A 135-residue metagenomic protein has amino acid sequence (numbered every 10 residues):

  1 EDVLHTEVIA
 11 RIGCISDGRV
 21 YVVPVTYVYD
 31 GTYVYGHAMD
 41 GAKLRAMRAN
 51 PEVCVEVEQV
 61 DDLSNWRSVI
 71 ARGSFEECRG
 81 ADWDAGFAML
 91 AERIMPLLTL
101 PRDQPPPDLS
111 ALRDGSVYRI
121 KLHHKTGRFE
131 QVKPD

Functional and structural regions predicted by a protein language model:
E1-H5: Extreme N-terminal tail/first-helix region
E7-M39, V55-E56: Short beta-strand segments
V22-P24, E52, I70, V117: Broad gene-expression machinery/nucleic-acid interaction feature
M39, A49-E58, R67-E76: Active-site-adjacent structural patch at catalytic or cofactor/ligand-binding sites
A46: A short macromolecule-binding patch
D61: Surface-exposed, gly/pro-biased binding rims or lids
S64-D135: Charged, gly/pro-rich active-site loop segments
